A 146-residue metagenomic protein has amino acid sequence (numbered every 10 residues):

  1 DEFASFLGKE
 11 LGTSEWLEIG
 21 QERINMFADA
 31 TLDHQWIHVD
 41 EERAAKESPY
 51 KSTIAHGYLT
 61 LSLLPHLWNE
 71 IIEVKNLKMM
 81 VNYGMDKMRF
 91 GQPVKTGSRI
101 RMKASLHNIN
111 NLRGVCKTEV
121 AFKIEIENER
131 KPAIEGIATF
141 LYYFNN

Functional and structural regions predicted by a protein language model:
D1-A55, F144: Catalytic strand-loop segment that frames the active site of acyl-thioester-processing enzymes
D1-F6, P93-N146: HotDog/MaoC-like acyl-thioester-processing domains
F6, G12, N76-K78, K131: A generic structural signal for short, non-catalytic loop/turn and secondary-structure boundary residues
T13-E15, R23, M79-D86, I100 (+1 more regions): A generic structural signal for short beta-strands and their flanking turns/coil linkers
N25-A28, L61-P65: Predominant activation on well-ordered alpha-helical scaffold segments within soluble catalytic domains
S48-S52, P65-K103: Hydrophobic beta-strand-centered segment that forms part of the acyl-chain substrate-binding groove
